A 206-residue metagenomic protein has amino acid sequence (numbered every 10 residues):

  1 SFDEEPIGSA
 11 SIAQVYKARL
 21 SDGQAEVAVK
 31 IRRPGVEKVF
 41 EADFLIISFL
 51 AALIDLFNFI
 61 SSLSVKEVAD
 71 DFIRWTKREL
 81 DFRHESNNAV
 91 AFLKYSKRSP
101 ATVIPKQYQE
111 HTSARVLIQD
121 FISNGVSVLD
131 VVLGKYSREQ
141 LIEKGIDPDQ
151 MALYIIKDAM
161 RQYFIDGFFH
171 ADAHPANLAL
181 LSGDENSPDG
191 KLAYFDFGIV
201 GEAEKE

Functional and structural regions predicted by a protein language model:
S1-E206: Conserved catalytic cores of large enzyme domains
